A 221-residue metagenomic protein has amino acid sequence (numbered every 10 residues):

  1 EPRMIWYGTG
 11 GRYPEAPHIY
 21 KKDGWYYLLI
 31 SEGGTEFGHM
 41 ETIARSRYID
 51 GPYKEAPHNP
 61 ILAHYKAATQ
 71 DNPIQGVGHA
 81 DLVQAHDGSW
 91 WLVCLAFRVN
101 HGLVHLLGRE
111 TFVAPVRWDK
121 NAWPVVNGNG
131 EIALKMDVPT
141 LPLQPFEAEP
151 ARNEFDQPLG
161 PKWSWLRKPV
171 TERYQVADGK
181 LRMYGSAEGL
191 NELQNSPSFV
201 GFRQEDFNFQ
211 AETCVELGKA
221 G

Functional and structural regions predicted by a protein language model:
E1-G221: Carbohydrate-active catalytic/glycan-binding domains of CAZyme proteins, especially the secreted or lumenal ectodomains
